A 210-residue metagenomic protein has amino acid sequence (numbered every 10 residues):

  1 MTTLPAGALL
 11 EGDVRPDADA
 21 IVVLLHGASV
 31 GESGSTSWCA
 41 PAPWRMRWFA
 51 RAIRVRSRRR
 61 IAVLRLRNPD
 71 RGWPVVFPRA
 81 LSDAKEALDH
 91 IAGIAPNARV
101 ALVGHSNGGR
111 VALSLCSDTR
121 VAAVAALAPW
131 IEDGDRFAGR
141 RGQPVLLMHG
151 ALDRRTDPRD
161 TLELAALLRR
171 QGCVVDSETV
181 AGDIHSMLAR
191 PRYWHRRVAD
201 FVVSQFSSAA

Functional and structural regions predicted by a protein language model:
T2-R58: Short, surface-exposed "cap/lid" segments of acyl-processing enzymes
P74-I94: Alpha/beta-hydrolase active-site loop
L102-G104, L127, M148: Short beta-strand immediately N-terminal to the catalytic nucleophile in serine-hydrolase-like folds
V103-G108, A112: Gly/Ala-rich beta-loop-alpha elbow adjacent to hydrolase catalytic centers
R120-I131: A conserved short beta-strand
R141, L146-D153: Short beta-strand/loop motif that positions the catalytic acidic residue of the alpha/beta-hydrolase fold
D157-L167: Short alpha-helix in the alpha/beta-hydrolase fold that links the catalytic acid
R169-A210: C-terminal catalytic histidine-bearing segment of alpha/beta-hydrolase fold enzymes
